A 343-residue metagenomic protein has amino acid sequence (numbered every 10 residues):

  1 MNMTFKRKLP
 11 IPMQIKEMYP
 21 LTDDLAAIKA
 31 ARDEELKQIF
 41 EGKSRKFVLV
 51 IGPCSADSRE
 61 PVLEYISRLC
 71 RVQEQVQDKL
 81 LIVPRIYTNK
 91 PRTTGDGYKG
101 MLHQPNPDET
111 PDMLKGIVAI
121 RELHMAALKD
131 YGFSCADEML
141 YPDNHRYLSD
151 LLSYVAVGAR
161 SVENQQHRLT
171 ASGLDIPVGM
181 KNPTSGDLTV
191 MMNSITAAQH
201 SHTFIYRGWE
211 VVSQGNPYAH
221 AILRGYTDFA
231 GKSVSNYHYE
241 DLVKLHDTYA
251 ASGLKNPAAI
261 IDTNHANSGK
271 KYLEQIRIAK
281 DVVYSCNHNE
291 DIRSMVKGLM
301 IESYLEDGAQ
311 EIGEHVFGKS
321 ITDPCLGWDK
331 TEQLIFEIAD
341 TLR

Functional and structural regions predicted by a protein language model:
M1-E41: N- or domain-start disorder-to-order transition segments that initiate the globular core
I28-K46, P61-Q75, I82: Generic N-terminal targeting/processing segments that precede catalytic cores or assembly contacts
F40-K43, C70-Q77, M125-D130, S213 (+2 more regions): Acidic (Asp/Glu)-rich catalytic clusters
V48-P61, D323: Conserved phosphate/anionic-ligand binding catalytic regions in large, soluble enzymes, centered on
G52, I261, G327: Conserved, mostly hydrophobic/aromatic
C54-D57, N256, N264-K270: Short acidic, Gly/Ser-rich segments with clustered Asp/Glu that frequently serve as metal-coordination loops in enzyme
I66, K79-K244, H265-K270, E274-D281 (+4 more regions): Active-site-facing alpha/beta catalytic cores
Y304-L342: Internal helix-turn-beta structural module
